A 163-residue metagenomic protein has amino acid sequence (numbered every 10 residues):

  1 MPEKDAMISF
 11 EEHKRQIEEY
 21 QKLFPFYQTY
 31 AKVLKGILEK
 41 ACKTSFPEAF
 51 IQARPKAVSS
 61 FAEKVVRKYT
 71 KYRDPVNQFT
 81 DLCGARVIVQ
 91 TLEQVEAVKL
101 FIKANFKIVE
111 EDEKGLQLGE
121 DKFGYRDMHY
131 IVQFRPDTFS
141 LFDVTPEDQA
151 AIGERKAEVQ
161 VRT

Functional and structural regions predicted by a protein language model:
M1-T163: Nucleic-acid processing machinery
